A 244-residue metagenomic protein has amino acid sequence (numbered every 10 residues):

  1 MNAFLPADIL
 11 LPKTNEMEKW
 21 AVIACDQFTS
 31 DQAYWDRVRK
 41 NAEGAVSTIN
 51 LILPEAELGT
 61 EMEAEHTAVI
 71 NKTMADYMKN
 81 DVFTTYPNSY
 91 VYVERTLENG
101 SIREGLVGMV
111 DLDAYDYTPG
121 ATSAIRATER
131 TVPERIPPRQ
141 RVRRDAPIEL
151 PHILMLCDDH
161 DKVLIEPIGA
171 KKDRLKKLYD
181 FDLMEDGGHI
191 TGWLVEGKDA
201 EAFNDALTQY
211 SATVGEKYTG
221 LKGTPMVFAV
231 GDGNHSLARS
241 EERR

Functional and structural regions predicted by a protein language model:
M1-G187, K217: N-terminal extension/subdomain marker
M184-V227: Helix-hairpin-helix/helix-loop-helix acidic hairpins
F228-S236: Beta-strand elements within well-structured catalytic alpha/beta cores of enzymes that handle phosphate/sulfate esters
R239: Active-site histidine-anchored catalytic micro-motif
E242-R243: Conserved small/polar residues in nucleotide/adenosyl-binding loops
